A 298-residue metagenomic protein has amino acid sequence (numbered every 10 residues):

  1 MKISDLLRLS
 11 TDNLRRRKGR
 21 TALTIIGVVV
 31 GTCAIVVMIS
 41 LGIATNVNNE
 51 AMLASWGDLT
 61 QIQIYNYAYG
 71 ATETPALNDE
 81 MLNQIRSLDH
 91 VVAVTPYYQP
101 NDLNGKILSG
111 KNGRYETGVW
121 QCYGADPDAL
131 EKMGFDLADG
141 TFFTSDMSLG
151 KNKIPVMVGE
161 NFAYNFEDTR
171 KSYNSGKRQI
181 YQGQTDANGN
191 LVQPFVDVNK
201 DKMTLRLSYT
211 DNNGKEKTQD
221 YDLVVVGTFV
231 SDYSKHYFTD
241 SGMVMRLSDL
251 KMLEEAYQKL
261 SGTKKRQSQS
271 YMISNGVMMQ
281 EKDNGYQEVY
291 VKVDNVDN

Functional and structural regions predicted by a protein language model:
M1-V36: N-terminal Sec/SRP start-transfer signal
L23, G118-V119: N-terminal plastid-targeting presequences
C33-I62: Alpha-helical transmembrane segments
A51-N83, S87: N-terminal, intrinsically disordered, polar/charged segments of Gram-positive cell-envelope systems that serve as
A76-S87, V92, N101-R114, W120-G124 (+1 more regions): Basic-flanked hydrophobic alpha-helices used for secretion and membrane insertion
Y98: Residues that line or immediately flank small-molecule/substrate-binding pockets and catalytic motifs
